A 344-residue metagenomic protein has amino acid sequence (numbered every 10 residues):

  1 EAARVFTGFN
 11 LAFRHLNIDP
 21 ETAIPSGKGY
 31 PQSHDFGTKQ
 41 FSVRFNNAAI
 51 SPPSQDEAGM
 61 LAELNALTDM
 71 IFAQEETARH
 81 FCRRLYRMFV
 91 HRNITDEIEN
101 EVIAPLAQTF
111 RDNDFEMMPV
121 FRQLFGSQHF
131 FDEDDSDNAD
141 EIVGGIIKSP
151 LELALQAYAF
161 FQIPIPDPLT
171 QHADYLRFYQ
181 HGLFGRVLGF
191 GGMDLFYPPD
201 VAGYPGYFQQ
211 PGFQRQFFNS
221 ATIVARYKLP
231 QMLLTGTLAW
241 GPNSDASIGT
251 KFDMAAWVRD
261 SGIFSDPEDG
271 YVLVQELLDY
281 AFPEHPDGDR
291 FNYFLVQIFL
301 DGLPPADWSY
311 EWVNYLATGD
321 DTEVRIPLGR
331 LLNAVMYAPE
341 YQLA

Functional and structural regions predicted by a protein language model:
E1-D96: Non-catalytic, conformational "gating/processing" segments within enzyme and secreted inhibitor domains
H15, V120-F121: Short loop/turn and capping residues at structural boundaries
Q74-N113, R122-A344: Flexible, low-complexity segments enriched for small/polar residues
